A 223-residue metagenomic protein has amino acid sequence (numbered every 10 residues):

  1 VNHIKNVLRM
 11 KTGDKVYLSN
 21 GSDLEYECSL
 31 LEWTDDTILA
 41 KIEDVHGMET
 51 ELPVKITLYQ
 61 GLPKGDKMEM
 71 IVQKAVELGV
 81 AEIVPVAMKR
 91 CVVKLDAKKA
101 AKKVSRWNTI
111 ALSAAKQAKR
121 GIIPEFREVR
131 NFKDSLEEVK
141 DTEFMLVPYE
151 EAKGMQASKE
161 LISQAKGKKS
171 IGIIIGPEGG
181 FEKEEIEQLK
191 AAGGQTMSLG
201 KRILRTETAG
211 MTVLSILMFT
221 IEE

Functional and structural regions predicted by a protein language model:
V1-G47: N-terminal positively charged helical leader segments and presequences
V16, K41, G47-Y59, S163-G167: Mobile, glycine- and charge-enriched loop segments and immediately flanking short secondary-structure elements within
A40, I123-R127, T196: Generic structural signal for residues in well-ordered beta-strands
E49-L146: RNA substrate-binding interface of SAM-dependent RNA methyltransferases
A100-V104, Q164, S215-I216: Short, hinge-like loop/turn segments at secondary-structure boundaries
T142-G180, E184-I186, G194-M197: Active-site/ligand-binding-proximal alpha/beta "capping" segment
K183-E223: Structured adenosyl-cofactor binding patch, chiefly the S-adenosyl-L-methionine
